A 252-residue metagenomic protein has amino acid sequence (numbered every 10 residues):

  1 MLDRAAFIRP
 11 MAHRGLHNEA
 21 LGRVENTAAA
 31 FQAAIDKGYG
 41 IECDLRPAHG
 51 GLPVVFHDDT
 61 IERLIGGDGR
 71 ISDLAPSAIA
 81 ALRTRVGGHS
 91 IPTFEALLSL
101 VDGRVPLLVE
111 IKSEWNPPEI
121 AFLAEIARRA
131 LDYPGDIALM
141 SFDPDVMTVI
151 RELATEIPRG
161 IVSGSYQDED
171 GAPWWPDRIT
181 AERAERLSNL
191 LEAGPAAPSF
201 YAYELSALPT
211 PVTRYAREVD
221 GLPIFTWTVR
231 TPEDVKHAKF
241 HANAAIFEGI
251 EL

Functional and structural regions predicted by a protein language model:
M1-L252: Phosphate-group recognition and catalysis centered on beta-loop-alpha active-site segments
